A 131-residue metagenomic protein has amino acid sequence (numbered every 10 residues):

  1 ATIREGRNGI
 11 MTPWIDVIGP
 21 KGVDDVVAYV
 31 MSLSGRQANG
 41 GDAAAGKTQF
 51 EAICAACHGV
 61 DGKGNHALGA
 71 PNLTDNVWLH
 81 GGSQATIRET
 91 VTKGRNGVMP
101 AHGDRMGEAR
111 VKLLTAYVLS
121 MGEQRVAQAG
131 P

Functional and structural regions predicted by a protein language model:
A1-G35, N65-E123: Extracytoplasmic electron-transfer domains, predominantly the class I c-type cytochrome c fold
A38-G64, R88-K93, A129-P131: Sequence/structural segment immediately N-terminal to covalent heme-attachment motifs in c-type and related
